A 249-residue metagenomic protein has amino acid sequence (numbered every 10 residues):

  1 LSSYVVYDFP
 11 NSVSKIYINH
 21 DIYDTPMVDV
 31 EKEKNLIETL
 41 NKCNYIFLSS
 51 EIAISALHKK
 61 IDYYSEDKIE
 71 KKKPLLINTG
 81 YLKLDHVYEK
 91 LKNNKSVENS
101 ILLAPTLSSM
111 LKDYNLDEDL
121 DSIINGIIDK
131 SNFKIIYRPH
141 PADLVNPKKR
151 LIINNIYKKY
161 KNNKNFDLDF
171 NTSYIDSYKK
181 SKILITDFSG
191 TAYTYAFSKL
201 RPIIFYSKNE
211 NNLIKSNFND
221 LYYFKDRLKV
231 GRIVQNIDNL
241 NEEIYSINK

Functional and structural regions predicted by a protein language model:
L1-V87: Active-site and donor-binding regions of nucleotide-sugar-utilizing enzymes
Y4-D8, D21-D24, I52-I54, L82-D85 (+5 more regions): Short, solvent-exposed loop/turn segments at secondary-structure junctions
V6-M27, L120-G126, K199-N212: A short, gly/pro- and small-residue-rich
S14, Y45, S100, K134 (+1 more regions): Structural motif
C43, K71-K73, I183, G190-K249: Catalytic binding pocket for nucleotide-activated donors in carbohydrate/polymer assembly enzymes
L76, N163-F166, G231-R232: Short, conserved active-site loop motifs that form the nucleotide-linked donor/cofactor pocket
I77, L82-N155, R232-V234: Conserved catalytic-core segment of nucleotide-activated headgroup transferases in glycan assembly
K148-Y193: Donor nucleotide-activated moiety binding/catalytic core segment of transferases that use nucleotide-activated donors
